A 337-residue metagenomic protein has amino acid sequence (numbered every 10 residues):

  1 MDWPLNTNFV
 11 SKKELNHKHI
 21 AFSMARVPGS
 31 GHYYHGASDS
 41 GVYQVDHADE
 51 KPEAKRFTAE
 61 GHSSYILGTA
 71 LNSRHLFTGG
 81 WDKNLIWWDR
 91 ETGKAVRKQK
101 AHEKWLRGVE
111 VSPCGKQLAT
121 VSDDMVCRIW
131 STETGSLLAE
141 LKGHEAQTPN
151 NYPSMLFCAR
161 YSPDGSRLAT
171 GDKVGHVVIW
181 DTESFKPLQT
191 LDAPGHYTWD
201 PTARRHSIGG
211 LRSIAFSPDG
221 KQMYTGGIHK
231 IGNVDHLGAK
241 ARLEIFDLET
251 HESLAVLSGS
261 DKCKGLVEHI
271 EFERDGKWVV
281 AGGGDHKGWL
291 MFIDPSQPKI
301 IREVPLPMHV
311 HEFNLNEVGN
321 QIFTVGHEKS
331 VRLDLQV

Functional and structural regions predicted by a protein language model:
M1-V337: WD40-repeat beta-propeller superdomains and closely related acidic/aromatic-rich repeat-like regions
